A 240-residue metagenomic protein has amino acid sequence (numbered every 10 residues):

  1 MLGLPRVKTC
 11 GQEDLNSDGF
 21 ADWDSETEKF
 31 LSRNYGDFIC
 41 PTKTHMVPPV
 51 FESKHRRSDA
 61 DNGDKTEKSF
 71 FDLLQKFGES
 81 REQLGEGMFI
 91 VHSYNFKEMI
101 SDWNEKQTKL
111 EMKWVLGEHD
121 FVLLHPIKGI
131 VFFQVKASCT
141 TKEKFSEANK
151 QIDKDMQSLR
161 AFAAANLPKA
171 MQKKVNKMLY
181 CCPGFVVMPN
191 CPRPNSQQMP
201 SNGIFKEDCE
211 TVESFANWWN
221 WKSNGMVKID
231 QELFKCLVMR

Functional and structural regions predicted by a protein language model:
M1-R240: Intrinsically disordered, low-complexity Ser/Thr/Pro/Gly-rich regulatory segments
